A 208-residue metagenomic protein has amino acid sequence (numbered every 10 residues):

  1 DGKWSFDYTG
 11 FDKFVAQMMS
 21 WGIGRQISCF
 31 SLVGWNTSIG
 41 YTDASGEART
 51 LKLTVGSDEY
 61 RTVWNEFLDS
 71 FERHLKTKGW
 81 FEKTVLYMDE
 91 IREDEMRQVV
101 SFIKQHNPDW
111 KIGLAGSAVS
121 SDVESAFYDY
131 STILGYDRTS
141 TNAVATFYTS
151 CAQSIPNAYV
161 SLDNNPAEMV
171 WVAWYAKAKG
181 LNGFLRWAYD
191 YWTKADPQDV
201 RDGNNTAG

Functional and structural regions predicted by a protein language model:
D1-H106, S117-E124, D190-T193: Aromatic-lined carbohydrate-binding surfaces of glycoside hydrolases
L75-M88, E95-G208: Substrate-binding groove of N-acetylhexosamine-processing glycoside hydrolases
